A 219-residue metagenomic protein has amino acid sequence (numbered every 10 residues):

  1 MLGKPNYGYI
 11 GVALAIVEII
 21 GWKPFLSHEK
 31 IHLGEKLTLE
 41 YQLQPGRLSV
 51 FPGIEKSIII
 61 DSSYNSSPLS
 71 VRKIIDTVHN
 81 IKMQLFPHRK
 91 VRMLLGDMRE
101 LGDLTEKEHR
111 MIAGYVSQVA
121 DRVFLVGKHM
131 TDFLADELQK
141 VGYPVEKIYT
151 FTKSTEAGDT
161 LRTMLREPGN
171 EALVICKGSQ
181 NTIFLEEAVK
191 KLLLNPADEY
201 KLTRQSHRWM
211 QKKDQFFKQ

Functional and structural regions predicted by a protein language model:
G3-P5, A15-Q219: ATP-dependent carboxylate-amine ligase
Y9: Short, conserved phosphate/pyrophosphate- and ester-handling motifs at nucleotide-, phospho-/glycolipid
